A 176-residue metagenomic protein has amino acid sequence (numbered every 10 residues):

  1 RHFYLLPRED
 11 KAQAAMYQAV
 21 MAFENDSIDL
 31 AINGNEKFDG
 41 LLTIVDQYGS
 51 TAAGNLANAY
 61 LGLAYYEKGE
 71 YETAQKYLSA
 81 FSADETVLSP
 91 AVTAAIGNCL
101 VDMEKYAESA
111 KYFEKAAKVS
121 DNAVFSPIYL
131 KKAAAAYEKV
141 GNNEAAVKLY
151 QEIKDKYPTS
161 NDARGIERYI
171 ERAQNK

Functional and structural regions predicted by a protein language model:
L6, V45-G54, K68, S82-P90 (+2 more regions): Short solvent-exposed coil/turn linkers within tandem alpha-helical repeat scaffolds
